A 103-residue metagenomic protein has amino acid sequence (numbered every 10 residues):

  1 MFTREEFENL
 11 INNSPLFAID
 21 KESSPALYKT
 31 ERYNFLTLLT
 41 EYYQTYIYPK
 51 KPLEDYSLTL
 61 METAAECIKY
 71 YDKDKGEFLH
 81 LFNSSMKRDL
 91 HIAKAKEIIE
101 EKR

Functional and structural regions predicted by a protein language model:
M1-E100: Alpha-helical promoter-recognition and RNA polymerase-docking modules of transcription initiation factors, dominated by
